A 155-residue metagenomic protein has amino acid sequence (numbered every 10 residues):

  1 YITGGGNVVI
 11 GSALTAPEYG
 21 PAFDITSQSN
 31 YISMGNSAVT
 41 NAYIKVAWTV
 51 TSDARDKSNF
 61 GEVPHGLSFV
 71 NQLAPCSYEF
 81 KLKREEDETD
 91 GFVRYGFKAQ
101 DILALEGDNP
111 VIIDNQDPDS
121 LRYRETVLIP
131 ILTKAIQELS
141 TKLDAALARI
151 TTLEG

Functional and structural regions predicted by a protein language model:
Y1-H65: Small/polar residue-rich beta-strand/coil "junction" motifs that cap repeat-based extracellular fibers
V50-G155: Intramolecular chaperone/auto-protease modules of tailspike-like proteins
